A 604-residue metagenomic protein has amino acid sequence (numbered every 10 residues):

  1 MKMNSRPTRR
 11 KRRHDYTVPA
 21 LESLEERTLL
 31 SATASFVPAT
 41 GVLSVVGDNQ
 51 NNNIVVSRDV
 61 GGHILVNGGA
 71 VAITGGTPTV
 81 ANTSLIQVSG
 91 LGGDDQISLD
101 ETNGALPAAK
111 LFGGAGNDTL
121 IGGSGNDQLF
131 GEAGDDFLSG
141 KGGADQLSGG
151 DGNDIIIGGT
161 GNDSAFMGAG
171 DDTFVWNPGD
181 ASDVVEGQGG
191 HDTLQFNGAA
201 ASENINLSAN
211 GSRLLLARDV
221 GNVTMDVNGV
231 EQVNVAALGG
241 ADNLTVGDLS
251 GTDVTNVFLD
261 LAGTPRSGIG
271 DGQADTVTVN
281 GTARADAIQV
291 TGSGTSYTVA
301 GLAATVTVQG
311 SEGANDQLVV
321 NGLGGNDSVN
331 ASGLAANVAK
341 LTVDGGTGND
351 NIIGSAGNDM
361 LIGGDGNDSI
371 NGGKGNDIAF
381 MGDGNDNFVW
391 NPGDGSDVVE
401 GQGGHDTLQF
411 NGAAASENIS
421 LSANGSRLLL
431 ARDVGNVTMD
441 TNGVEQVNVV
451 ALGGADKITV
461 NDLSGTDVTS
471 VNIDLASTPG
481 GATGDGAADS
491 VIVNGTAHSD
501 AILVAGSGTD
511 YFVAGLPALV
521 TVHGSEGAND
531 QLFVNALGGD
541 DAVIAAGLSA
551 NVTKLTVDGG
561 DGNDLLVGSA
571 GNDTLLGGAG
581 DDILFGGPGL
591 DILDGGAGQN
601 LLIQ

Functional and structural regions predicted by a protein language model:
M1-V37: Subset of Sec-pathway N-terminal targeting signals
E26, S31-Q604: Acidic, glycine-rich low-complexity segments
